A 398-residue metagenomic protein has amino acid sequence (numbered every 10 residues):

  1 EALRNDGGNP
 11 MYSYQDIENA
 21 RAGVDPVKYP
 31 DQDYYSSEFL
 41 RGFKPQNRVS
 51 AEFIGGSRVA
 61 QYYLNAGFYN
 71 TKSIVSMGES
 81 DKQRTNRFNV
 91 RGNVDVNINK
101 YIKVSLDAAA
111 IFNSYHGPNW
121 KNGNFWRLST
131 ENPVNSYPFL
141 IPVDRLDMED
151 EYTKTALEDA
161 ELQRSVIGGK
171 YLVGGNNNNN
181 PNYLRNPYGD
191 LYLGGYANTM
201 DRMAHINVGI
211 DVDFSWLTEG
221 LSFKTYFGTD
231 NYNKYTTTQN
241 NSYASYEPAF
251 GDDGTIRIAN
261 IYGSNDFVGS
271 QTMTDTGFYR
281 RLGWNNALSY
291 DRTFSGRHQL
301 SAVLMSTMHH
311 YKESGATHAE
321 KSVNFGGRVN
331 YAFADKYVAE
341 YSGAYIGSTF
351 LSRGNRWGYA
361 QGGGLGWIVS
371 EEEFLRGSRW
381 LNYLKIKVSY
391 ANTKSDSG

Functional and structural regions predicted by a protein language model:
E1-M77: Residues embedded in well-ordered regular secondary structure
A2-P30, F125-R185, D190, T237-S270 (+3 more regions): Surface-exposed loop/turn segments flanking beta-strands in extracellular/periplasmic regions
P10, Q32-D33, I210, A344 (+2 more regions): Preference for short coil/turn "hinge" residues that link or interrupt alpha-helices
Y29-I54, D147-D150, Q239-S352, Y390: Outer-membrane beta-barrel transmembrane domain signature of Gram-negative proteins, especially the mid-to-C-terminal
A51, V59-A156, G195-N240, Y279-F294 (+2 more regions): Transmembrane beta-barrel strand/turn architecture of Gram-negative outer membrane proteins
T153-A156, E161-V166, K170-Y171, N286 (+4 more regions): Contiguous, well-ordered alpha-helical segments that form the cores/surfaces of helical PPI scaffolds
Y192-Y196, Q271-M273: A ubiquitous short alpha-helical element
